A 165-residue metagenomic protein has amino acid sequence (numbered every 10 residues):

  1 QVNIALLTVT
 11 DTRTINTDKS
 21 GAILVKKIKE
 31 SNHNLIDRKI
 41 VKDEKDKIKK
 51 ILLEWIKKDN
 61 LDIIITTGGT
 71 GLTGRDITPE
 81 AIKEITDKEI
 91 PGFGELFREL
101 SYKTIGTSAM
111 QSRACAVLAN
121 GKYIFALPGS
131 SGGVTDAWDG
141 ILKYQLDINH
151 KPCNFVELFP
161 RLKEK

Functional and structural regions predicted by a protein language model:
Q1-K165: Non-catalytic beta/alpha edge segments that cap or flank active sites
